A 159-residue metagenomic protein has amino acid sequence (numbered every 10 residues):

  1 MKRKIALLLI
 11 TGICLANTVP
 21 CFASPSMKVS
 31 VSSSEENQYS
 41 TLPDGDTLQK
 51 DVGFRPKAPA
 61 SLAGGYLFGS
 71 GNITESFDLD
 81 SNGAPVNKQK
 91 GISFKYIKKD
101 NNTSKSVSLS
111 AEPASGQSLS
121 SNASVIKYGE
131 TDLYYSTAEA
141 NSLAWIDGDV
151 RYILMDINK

Functional and structural regions predicted by a protein language model:
M1-S26: Sec-dependent N-terminal signal peptides of Gram-positive bacterial secreted proteins and lipoproteins
L8-L9, T103, I157: Intrinsically disordered, low-complexity segments enriched in polar/charged small residues
M27-S142, I146-D147: Short, solvent-exposed recognition patches
G148-K159: Surface-exposed amphipathic alpha-helical segments
